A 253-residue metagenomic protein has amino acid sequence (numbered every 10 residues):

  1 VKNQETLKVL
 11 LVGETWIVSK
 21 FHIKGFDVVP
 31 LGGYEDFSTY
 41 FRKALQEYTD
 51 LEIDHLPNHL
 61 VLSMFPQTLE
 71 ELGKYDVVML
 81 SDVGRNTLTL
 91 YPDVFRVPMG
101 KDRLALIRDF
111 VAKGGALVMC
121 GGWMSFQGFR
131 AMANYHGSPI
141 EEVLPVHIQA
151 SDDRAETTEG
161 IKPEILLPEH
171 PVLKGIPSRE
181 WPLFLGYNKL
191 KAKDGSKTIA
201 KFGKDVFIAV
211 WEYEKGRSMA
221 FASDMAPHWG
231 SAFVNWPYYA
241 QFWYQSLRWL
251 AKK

Functional and structural regions predicted by a protein language model:
V1, E5-L7, E14-I23, S38 (+1 more regions): An acidic, glycine-rich "communication" segment
V1-V12, A116, K193-K197, D205 (+2 more regions): Extracellular ligand-binding/catalytic regions of CAZymes and related secreted enzymes and adhesion modules
T6-L10, W16, E71-R130, K215-F221: Short alpha-beta junction capping motif
S19-T39, F233-P237: Glycine- and acidic-residue-enriched helix-capping/strand-helix junction motifs
F37-A44, H55, E71, R103-L106 (+2 more regions): Stable alpha-helical elements in mature extracytoplasmic
E47-E70: A short, well-structured beta->alpha microelement
S63-L69, A105, G203-F207: Alpha-helical scaffolding within the catalytic cores of extracellular/periplasmic polymer-degrading hydrolases
